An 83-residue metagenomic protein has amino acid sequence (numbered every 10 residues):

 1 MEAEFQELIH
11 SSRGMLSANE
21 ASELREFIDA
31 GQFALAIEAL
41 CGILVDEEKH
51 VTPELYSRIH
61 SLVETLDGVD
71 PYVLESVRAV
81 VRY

Functional and structural regions predicted by a protein language model:
M1-Y83: C-terminal-biased regions
